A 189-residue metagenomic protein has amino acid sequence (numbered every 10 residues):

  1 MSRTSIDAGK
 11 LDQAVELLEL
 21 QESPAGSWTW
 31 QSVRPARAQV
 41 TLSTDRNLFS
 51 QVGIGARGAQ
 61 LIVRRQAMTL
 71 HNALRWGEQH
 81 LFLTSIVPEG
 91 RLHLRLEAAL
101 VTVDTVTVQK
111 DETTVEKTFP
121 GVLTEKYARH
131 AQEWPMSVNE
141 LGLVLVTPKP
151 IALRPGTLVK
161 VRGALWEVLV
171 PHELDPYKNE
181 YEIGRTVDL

Functional and structural regions predicted by a protein language model:
M1-L70, G77-L141, L174-L189: N-terminal disorder-to-order initiation segments that are Gly/Lys/Arg-biased and fold into the first beta/loop/alpha
H71, R154-G156: Loop/turn positions that initiate beta-strands
L145-V146: Short, well-ordered beta-strand segments in soluble/periplasmic domains
P155, V161-L174: Low-complexity, intrinsically disordered Gly/Pro/Thr-rich segments
